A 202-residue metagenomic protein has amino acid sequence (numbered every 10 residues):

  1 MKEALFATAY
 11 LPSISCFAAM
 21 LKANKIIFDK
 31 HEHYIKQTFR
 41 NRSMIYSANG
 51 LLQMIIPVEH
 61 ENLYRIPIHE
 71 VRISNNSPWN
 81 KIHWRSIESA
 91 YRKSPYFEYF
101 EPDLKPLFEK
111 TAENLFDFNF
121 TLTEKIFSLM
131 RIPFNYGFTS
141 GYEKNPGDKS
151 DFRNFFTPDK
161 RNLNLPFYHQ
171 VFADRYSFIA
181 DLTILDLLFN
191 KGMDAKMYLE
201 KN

Functional and structural regions predicted by a protein language model:
M1-N202: Residues lining hydrophobic/aromatic ligand-binding pockets adjacent to catalytic sites
